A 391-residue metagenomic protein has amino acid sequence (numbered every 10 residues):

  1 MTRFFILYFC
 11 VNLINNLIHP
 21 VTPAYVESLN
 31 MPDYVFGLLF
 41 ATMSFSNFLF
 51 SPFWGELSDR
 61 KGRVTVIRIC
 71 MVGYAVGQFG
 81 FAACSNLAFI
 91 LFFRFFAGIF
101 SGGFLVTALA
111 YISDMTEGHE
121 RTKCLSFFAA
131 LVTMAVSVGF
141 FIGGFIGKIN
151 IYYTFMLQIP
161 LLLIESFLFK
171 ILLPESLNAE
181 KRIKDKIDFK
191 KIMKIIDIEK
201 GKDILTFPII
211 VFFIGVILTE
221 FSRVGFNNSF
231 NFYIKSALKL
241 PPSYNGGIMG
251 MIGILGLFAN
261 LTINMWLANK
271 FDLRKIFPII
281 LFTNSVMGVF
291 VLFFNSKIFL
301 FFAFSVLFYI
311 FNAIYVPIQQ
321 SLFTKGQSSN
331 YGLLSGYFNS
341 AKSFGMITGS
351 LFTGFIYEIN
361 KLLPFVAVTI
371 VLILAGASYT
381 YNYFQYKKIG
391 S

Functional and structural regions predicted by a protein language model:
V21-Y34, N228-Y244: Short amphipathic helix-loop junctions that connect adjacent transmembrane helices in Major Facilitator Superfamily/SLC
S44-P52, V136-S137, G253-L261, M346-I347: Residue-level signature of mid-helix packing/kink "hotspots" within the transmembrane helices of 12-pass Major
S51-G62, A259-D272, Y357: Helix-to-loop junctions at the C-terminal end of transmembrane segments in multipass secondary transporters
T65-G80, K275-F290: Structural signature of the two symmetry-related core transmembrane helices
G73, G77, A88-F96, F299-L307: Paired small-residue
F93-M134: Cytoplasmic helix-loop-helix junction between adjacent transmembrane helices in 12-TM secondary transporters
P174-F212: Juxtamembrane intracellular "pre-TM" segments in multi-pass secondary transporters
Q327-I359: A late C-terminal transmembrane helix in Major Facilitator Superfamily
